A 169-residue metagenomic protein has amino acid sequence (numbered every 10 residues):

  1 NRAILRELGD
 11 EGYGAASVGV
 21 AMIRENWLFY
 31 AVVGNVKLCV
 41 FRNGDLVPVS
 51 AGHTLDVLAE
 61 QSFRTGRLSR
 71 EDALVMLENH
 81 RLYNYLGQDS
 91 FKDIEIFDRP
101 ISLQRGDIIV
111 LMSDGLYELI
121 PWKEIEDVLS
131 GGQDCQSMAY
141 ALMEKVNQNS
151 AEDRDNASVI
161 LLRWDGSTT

Functional and structural regions predicted by a protein language model:
N1-T169: PP2C/PPM-type serine/threonine phosphatase catalytic domain
